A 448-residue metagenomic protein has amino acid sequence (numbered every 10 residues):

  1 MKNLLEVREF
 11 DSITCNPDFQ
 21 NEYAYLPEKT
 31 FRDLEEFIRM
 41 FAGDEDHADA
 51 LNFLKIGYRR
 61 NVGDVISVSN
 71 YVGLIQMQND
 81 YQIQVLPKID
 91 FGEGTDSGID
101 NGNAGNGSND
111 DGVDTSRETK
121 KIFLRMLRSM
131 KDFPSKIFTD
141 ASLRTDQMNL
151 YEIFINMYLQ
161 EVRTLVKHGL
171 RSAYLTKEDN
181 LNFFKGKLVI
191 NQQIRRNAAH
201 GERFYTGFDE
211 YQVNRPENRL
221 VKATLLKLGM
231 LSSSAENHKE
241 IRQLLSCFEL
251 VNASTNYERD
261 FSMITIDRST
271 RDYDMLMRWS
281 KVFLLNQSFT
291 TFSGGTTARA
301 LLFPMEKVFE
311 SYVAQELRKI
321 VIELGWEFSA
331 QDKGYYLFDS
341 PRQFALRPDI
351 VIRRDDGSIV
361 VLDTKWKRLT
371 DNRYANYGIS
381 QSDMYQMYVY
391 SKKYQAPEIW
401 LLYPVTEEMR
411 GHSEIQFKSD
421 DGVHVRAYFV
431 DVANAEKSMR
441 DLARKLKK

Functional and structural regions predicted by a protein language model:
M1-D44, T297-K448: Catalytic core segments in nucleotide and nucleic-acid processing enzymes
N3-L4, E9-P17, E22-S293, R299: Residue(s) in the substrate-gating loop at a strand-loop-helix junction that position the organic substrate next
